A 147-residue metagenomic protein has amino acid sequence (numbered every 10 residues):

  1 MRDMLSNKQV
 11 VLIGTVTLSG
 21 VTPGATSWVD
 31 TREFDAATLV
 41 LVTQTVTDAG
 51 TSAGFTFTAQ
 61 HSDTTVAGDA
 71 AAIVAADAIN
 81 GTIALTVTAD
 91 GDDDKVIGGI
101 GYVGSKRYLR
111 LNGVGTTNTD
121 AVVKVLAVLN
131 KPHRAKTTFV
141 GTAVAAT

Functional and structural regions predicted by a protein language model:
M1-T147: Surface-exposed, low-hydrophobicity beta-strand/loop segments enriched in small/polar/acidic residues
